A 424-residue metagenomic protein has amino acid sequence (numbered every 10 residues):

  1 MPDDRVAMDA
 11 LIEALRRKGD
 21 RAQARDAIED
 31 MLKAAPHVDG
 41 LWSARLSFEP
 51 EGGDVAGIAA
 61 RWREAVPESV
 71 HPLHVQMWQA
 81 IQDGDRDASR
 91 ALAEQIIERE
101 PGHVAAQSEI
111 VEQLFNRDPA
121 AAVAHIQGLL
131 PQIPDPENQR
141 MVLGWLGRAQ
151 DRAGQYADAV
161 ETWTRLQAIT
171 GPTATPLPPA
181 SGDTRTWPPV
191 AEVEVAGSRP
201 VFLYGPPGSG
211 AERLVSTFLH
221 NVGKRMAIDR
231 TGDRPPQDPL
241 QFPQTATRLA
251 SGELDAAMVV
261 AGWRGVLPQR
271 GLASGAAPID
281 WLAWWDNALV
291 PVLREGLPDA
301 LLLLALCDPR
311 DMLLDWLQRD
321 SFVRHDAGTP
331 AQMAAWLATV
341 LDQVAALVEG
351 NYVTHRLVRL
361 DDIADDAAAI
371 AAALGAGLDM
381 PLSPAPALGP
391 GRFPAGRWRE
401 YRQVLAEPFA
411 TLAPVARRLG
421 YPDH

Functional and structural regions predicted by a protein language model:
D4, K18, Q23, H37-V38 (+8 more regions): PAPS-dependent sulfotransferase catalytic domain
D4-D26, D30-A191: Long, basic/Gly/Ser/Thr-rich N-terminal segments that mediate initial subcellular attachment or targeting
L92-A93, E112, R117, V123-D135 (+5 more regions): PAPS-dependent sulfotransferases, especially Golgi type II membrane carbohydrate sulfotransferases
E137-M141, R148-M258, P390: PAPS-dependent sulfotransferase catalytic core
F202, R264-P268: N-terminal targeting or signal-anchor segments and their processing/structural boundaries
G208-A211, G223, P298, C307-D308 (+2 more regions): Alpha-helical hinge/cap motifs
